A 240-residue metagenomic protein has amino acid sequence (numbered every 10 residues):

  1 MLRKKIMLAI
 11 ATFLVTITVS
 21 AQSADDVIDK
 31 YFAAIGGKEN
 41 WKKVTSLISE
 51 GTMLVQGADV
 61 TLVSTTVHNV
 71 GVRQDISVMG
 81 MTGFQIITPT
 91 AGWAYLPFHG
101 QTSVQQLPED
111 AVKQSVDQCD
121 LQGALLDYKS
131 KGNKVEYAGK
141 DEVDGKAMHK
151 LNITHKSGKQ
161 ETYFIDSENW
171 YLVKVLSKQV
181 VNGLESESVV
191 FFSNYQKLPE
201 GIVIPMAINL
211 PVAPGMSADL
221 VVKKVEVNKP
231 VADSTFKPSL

Functional and structural regions predicted by a protein language model:
M1-A24: Bacterial Sec-dependent N-terminal signal peptides
Q22-A33, N40, A94-K159, V180-S186 (+1 more regions): Flexible, processing/modification-adjacent segments and terminal tails in exported/periplasmic/extracellular proteins
D26-G100, E136: N-terminal mature ectodomain segment of secretory-pathway/periplasmic proteins
V44-S46, D59, N69, S130-G132 (+3 more regions): Extracytoplasmic
I48-T52, D75, W93, K140 (+3 more regions): Residue-level detector of beta-strand face positions
V55, V78, V143-D144, P199: Structural motif
L62-T66, F84-P89, S103-A111, I165 (+2 more regions): Short amphipathic beta-strand/extended segments with alternating polar/hydrophobic composition
A147-P238: Gly/Pro-enriched, hydrophobic low-complexity segments that function as extracytoplasmic propeptides/linkers
